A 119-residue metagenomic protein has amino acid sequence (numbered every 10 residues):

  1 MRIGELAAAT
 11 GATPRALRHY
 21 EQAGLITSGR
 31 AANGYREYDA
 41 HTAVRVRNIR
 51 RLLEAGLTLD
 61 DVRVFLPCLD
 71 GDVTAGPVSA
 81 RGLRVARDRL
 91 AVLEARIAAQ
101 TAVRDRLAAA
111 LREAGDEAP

Functional and structural regions predicted by a protein language model:
M1-A16: Polyanion-binding surface elements
R2-I3, A40-P119: Arg/Lys-rich, alpha-helical DNA-contact motif
L6-A7, Y20, V62: Short alpha-helical "recognition helix" segments of helix-turn-helix
L17-Y20, I49: Conserved hydrophobic/aromatic packing and binding residues within compact polymer-binding modules
I26-N33, E37: Beta-hairpin "wing" of winged helix-turn-helix
